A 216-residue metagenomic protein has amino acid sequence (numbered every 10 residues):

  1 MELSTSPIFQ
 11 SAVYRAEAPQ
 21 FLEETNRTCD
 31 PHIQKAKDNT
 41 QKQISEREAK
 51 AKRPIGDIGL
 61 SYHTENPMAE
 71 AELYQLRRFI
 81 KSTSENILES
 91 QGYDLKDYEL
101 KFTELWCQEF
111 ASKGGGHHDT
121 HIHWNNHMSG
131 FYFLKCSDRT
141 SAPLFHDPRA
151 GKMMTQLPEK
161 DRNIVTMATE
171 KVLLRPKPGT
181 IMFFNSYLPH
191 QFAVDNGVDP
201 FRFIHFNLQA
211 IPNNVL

Functional and structural regions predicted by a protein language model:
M1-D94: Non-heme Fe(II)/2-oxoglutarate
S11, F102, D199-F203: Short edge beta-strand segments in beta-sheet-rich domains
E17-P19, F133-K135, N207-I211: Solvent-exposed residues in well-ordered beta-strands and their adjoining turns, especially edge/terminal strands
P31, K35-K42, E46, E70 (+3 more regions): UBC/E2-like fold recognition across ubiquitin and ubiquitin-like conjugation systems, capturing catalytically active
A71-T103, A111-H127, L134-D138: Active-site region of the double-stranded beta-helix
L105-C107, G130-Y132, I204-L208: A structural signal for short, well-ordered beta-strand segments
Q108-I181, N214: Catalytic core of non-heme Fe(II) oxygenases with the double-stranded beta-helix
I164-L216: Catalytic core of Fe(II)/2-oxoglutarate
